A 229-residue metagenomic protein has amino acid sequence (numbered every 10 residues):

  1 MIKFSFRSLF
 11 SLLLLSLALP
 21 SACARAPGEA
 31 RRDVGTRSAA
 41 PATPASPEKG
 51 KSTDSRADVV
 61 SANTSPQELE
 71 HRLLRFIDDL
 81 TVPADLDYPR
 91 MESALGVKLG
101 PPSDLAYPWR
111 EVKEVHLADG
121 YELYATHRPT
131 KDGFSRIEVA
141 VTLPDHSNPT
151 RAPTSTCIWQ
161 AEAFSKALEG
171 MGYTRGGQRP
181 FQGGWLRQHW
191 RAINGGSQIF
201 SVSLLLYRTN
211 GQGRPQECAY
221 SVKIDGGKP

Functional and structural regions predicted by a protein language model:
M1-F6: N-terminal secretory signal peptides that target proteins for export/translocation
F10-P20: Bacterial N-terminal signal peptides
C23-A26: Bacterial signal peptide processing site
R31-D79: N-terminal low-complexity, Pro/Thr/Ser-rich intrinsically disordered segments that act as propeptides or flexible
P66, E70, L80-Y88, P153-A161: Solvent-exposed, acidic/flexible segments
R90-Y107, E111-V112, K166-Q182: Short secondary-structure junctions
L117-R187: Long, charged/polar, surface-exposed segments that mediate recognition or autoinhibition
R179-P229: Glycine-rich, aromatic-bearing surface loops/beta-hairpins
